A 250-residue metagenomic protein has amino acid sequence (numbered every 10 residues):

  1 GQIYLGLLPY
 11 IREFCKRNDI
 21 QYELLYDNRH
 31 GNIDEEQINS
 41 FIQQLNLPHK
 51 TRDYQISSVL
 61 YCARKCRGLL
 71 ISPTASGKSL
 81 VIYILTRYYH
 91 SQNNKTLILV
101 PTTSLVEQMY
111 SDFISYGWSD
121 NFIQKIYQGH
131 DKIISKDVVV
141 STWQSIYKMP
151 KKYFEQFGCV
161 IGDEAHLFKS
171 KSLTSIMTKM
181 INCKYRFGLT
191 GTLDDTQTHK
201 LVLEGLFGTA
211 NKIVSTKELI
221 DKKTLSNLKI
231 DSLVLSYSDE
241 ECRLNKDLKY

Functional and structural regions predicted by a protein language model:
G1-I33: Interdomain "pre-motor" coupling segment immediately N-terminal to P-loop NTPase/helicase cores
F14, L25-I71: Conserved pre-motif I regulatory segment
R64-Y89: Walker A/P-loop
T96, T103-G129: Conserved helix-turn-beta segment of the N-terminal RecA-like "Helicase ATP-binding" lobe in SF1/SF2 helicases
I98-L99, G188: Structural beta-sheet core signal
Q128-C159, K169-S175: Conserved helix/coil segment N-terminal to the catalytic DExD/H
G158, H166-D231: Post-DEXD/H (motif II) to motif III coupling segment of the RecA-like Helicase ATP-binding lobe
L248-Y250: Conserved helicase/translocase motor-coupling segment
